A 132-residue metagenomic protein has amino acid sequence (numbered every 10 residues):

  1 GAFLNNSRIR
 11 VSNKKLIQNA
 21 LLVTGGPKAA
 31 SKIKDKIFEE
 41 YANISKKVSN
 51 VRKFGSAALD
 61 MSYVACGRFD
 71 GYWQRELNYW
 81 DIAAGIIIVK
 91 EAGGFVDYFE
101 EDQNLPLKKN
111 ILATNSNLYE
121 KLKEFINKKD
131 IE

Functional and structural regions predicted by a protein language model:
G1-D60, K108-E132: Acidic beta-strand-loop-alpha-helix segment within the catalytic core of divalent metal-dependent phosphate-processing
S62-A65, A83-E91: Hydrophobic residues within well-ordered alpha-helices
C66-G71, G94-F95: Alpha-to-beta junction loops
G71, K90, N115-S116: Short, hinge-like loop/turn segments at secondary-structure boundaries
Q74: Short beta-strand and adjacent tight-turn residues that come in two discontinuous sequence segments and form the edges
W80: Acidic donor-binding loop at a coil-to-helix junction in glycosyltransferase catalytic cores that engages
G93-N110: Acidic, metal-binding active-site segment of PIN/NYN-like and related structure-specific nucleases
